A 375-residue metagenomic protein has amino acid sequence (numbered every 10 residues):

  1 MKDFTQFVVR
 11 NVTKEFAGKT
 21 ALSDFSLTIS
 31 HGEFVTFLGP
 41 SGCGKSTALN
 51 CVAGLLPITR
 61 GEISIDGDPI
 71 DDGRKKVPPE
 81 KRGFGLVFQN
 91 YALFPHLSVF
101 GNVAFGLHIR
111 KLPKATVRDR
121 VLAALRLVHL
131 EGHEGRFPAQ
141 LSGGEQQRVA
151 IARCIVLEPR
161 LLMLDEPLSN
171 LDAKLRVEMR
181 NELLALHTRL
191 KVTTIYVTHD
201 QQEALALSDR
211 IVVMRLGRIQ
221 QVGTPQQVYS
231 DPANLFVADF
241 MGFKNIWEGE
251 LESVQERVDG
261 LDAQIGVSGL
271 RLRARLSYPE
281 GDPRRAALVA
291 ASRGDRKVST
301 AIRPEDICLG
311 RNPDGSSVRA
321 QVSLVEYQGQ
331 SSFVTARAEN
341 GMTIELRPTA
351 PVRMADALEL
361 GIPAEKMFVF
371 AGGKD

Functional and structural regions predicted by a protein language model:
L38-P40: The feature captures the beta-strand-to-loop junction immediately N-terminal to the Walker
S46-L49, V149: ABC ATPase nucleotide-binding domain helices that frame the ATP-binding cleft
A53: Helix-to-loop junction immediately C-terminal to a conserved catalytic motif
G61-D72: Conserved ABC transporter NBD signature motif
P79, G83-G85, L93-F240: ABC ATPase nucleotide-binding domains
K244, S253-D375: Non-catalytic connector elements of ABC transporters
